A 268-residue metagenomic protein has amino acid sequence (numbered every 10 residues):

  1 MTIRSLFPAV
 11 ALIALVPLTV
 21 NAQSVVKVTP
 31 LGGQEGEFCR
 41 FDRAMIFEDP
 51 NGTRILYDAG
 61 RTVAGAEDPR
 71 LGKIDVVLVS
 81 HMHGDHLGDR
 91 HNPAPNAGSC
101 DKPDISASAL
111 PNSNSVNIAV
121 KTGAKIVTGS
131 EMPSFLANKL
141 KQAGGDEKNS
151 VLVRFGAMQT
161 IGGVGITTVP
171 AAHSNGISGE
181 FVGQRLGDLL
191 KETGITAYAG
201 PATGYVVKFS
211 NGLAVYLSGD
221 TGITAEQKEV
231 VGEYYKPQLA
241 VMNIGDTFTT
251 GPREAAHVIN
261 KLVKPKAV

Functional and structural regions predicted by a protein language model:
P8-P17: Bacterial N-terminal signal peptides
L18-A22: Sec/Tat signal peptide C-region and signal peptidase I cleavage site
Q23-K27, L31, I118-G204, K208-G212: Metallo-beta-lactamase
G33-V116, G144, N175-A197, T221-Y235: Pre-active-site segment of Zn-dependent metallo-hydrolases
G52-I55, V76, V164, L213-V215 (+2 more regions): Structural motif
T53, K121-K125, V263-A267: A short helix->loop->beta-strand "cap" motif at the edges of active sites that frequently abuts
P111, P252-I259: Charged helix-capping and loop-helix junction motifs
G194-R253: Metallo-beta-lactamase
